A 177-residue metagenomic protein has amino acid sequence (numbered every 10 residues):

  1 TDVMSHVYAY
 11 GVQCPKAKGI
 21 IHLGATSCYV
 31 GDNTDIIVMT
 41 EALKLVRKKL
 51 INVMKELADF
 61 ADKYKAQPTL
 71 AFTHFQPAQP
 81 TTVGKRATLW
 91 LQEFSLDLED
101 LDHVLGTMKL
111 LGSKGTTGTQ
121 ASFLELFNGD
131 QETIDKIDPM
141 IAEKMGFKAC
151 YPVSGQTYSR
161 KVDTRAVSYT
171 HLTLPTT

Functional and structural regions predicted by a protein language model:
T1-Q120, E132-K144: A helix-coil-helix interface module used to build multimeric assemblies and to scaffold catalytic/cofactor sites
K148-Y169: Amphipathic, heptad-repeat alpha-helical segments used for oligomerization and assembly
T170-T176: Conserved small/polar residues in nucleotide/adenosyl-binding loops
